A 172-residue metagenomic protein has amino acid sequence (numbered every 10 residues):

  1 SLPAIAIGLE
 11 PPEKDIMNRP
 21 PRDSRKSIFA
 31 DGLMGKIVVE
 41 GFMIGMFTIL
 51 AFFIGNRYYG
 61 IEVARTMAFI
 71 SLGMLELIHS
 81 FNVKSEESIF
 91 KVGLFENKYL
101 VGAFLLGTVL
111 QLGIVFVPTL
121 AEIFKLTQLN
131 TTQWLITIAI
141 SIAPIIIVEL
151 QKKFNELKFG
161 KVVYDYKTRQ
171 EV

Functional and structural regions predicted by a protein language model:
S1-V172: C-terminal transmembrane helices and immediately adjacent loops/tails of multi-pass membrane transport proteins
